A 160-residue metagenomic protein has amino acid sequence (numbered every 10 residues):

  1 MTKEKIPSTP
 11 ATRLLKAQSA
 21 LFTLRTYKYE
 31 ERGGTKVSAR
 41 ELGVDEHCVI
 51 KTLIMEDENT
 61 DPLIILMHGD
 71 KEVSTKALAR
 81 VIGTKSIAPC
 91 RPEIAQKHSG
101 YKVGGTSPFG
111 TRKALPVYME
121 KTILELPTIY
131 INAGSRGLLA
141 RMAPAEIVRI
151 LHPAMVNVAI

Functional and structural regions predicted by a protein language model:
M1-I160: Extended, low-hydrophobicity, polar/charged segments
